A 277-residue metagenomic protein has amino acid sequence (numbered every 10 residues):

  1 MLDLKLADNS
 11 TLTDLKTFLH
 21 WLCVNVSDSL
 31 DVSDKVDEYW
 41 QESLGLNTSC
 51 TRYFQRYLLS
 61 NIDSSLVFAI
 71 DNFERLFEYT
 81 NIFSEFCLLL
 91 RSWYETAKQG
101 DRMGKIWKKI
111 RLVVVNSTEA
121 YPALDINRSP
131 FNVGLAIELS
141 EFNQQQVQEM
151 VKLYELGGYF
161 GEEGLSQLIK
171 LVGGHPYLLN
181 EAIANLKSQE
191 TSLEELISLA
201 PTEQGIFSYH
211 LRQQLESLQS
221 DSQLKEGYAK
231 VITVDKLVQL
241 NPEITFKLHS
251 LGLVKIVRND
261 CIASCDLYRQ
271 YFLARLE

Functional and structural regions predicted by a protein language model:
M1-S10, F68: Conserved catalytic segments around the Walker B and adjacent sensor/switch elements of P-loop NTPase domains
D8, R75-Y79, Y121-P122: Catalytic P-loop NTPase motifs of RecA-like helicase/translocase cores
W21, N25-I70, E74-S84, L88-R91 (+1 more regions): Mid-core helix/loop region of P-loop NTP-binding domains shared across ATPases and GTPases
R102-K109, T118-G134: Short regulatory helix/loop adjacent to the ATP-binding pocket of P-loop NTPases
V115: Conserved D-loop beta-strand region of ABC ATPase nucleotide-binding domains
G134-G164, A182: Conserved small helical "lid"/interfacial subdomain of P-loop NTPases
L156-L253, V257-C261, D266: Winged-helix-like regulatory helical subdomains adjacent to P-loop NTPase cores
Y268-E277: Short, amphipathic alpha-helical interaction segments positioned at domain boundaries
